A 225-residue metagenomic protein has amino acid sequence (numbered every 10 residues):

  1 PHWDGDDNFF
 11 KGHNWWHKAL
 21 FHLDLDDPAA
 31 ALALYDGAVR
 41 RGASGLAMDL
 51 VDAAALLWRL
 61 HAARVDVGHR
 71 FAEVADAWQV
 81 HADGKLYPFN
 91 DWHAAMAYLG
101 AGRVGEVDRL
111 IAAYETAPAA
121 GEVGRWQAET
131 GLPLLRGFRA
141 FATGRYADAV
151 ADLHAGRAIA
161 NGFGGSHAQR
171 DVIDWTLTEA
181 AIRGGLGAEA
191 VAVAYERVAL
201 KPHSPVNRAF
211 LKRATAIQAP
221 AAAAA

Functional and structural regions predicted by a protein language model:
P1-L25: Internal metal/ion-chelating core segments
A19-A225: Helix-coil-helix junctions within alpha-helical repeat/solenoid scaffolds
